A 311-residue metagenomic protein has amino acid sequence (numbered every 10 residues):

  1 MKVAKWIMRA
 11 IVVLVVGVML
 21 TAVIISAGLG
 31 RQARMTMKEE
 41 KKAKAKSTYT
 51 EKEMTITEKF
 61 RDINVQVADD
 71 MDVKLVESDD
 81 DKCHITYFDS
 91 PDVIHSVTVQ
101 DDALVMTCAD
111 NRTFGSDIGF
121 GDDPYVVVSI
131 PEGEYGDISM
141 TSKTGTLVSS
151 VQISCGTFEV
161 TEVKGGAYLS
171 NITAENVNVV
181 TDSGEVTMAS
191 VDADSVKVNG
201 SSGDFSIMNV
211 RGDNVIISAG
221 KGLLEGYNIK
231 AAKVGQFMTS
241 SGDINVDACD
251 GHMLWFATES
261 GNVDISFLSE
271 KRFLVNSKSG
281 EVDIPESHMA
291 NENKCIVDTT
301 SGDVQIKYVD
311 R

Functional and structural regions predicted by a protein language model:
M1-W6: Positively charged n-region of N-terminal signal peptides that target proteins for export
I7, T48-T50, T113, F256: Short linear interaction motif-like sites in intrinsically disordered regions of transcription factors
R9-I25: Hydrophobic membrane-insertion alpha-helices, especially the h-region of bacterial N-terminal signal peptides
A10, K44-K46, F158, V196 (+1 more regions): Generic alpha-helix detector with strongest preference for long hydrophobic helices that associate with membranes
S26-A109, S116-T141, T146-S170, N176-N178 (+5 more regions): Short linear S-[DN]-x-LW-Φ motif typified by the pepsin-like aspartic protease active-site region
G121-V127, S183, S241, S260: Extracellular beta-strand/beta-solenoid scaffold signature
S170-N171, V177, V186-R311: Short, surface-exposed interaction patches in beta-rich subdomains that mediate adhesion/assembly near membranes
